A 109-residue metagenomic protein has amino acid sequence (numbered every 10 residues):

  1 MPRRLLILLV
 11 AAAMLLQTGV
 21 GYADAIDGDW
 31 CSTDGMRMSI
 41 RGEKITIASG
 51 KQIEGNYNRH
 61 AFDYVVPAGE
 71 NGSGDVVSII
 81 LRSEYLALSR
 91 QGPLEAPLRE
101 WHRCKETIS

Functional and structural regions predicted by a protein language model:
M1-L8: Bacterial N-terminal signal peptides that target proteins for export
A12-A13: Repetitive helical segments and hydrophobic/amphipathic motifs
D24-M36: Tryptophan-anchored aromatic micro-motifs
D34-M36, K44-I47, A61-S109: Beta-sheet ligand-binding and adhesion/scaffold domains
R41-Y57: Intrinsic low-complexity, repeat-rich intrinsically disordered segments enriched in small/flexible residues
